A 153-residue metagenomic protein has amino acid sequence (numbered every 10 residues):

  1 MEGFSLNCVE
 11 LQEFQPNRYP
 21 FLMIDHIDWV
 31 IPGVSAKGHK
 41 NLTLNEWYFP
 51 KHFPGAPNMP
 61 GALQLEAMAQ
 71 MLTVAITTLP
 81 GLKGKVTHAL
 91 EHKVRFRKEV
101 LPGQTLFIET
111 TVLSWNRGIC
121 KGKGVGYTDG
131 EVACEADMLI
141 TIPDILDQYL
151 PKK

Functional and structural regions predicted by a protein language model:
M1-W29: N-terminal leader/capping segments at the start of a protein or of a new domain
E2-S5, M71-F107, A133-P143: Hydrophobic beta-strand-centered segment that forms part of the acyl-chain substrate-binding groove
G3, L101-Q104, T111-K153: HotDog/MaoC-like acyl-thioester-processing domains
R18-M59: Catalytic strand-loop segment that frames the active site of acyl-thioester-processing enzymes
F21-M23, L106, C120: Hydrophobic core residues within well-ordered beta-strands of beta-rich domains
D25-D28, R97, T111-L113: Conserved positions in beta-strands of structured domains
W29-S35, E99-P102, D129: A short, structured loop/turn motif at beta-sheet edges
P50-P60, Q64-V74, H88: Compact, glycine-rich, soluble single-domain proteins
